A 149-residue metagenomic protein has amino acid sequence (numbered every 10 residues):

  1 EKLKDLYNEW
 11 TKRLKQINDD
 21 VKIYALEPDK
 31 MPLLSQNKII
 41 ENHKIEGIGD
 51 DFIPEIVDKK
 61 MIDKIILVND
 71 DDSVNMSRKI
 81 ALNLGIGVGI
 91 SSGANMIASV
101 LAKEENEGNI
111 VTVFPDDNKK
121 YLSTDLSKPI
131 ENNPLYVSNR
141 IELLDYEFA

Functional and structural regions predicted by a protein language model:
E1, A25-E27, V111-P115: Short beta-strand segments
E1-K22, S99, K103-E104: Glycine-rich ThDP/TPP pyrophosphate-binding loop and its adjacent helix/strand module within ThDP-dependent enzymes
E1-Y7, S91-N95, D116-K119: Gly/Ser/Thr-rich loops at beta-strand to alpha-helix junctions that form or flank small-molecule/cofactor-binding
K15-I90, E105, D125-A149: Active-site/ligand-binding loops adjacent to catalytic centers
V88-I90, A94-N109: Structural signature of the thiamine diphosphate
G108-L126: ATP/nucleoside-binding phosphotransfer catalytic cores, i.e., glycine-rich phosphate-binding loops
